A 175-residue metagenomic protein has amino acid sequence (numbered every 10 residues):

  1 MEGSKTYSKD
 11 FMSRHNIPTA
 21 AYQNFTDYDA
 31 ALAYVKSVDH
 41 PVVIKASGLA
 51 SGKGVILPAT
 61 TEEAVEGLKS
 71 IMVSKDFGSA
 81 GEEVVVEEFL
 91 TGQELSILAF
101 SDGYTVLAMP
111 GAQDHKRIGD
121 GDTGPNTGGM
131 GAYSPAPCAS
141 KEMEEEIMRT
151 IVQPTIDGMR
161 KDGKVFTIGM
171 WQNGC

Functional and structural regions predicted by a protein language model:
M1, A20-N24, K53-L57, E87-E88: Glycine- and other small-residue-rich loops at beta-strand/loop junctions that grip anionic moieties
M1, L49-S51, K116-I118: Short gly/pro/ser/thr-enriched loop/turn and capping motifs at secondary-structure boundaries
M1-A21, D27-S37, V42-V43: Conserved N-proximal alpha/beta basic substrate-recognition cap immediately N-terminal to, or forming the N-lobe
T19-Q23, G78-G81: Short secondary-structure capping/junction motifs at helix and strand boundaries
F25-T26, L49: Conserved beta-strand edge residues that scaffold enzyme active sites
Y34-V35, S47, K75-D76: Short secondary-structure boundary/capping segments
D39-T61: Conserved anion/nucleotide-ligand pocket segment
G54-C175: Internal nucleotide-binding/catalytic subdomain
